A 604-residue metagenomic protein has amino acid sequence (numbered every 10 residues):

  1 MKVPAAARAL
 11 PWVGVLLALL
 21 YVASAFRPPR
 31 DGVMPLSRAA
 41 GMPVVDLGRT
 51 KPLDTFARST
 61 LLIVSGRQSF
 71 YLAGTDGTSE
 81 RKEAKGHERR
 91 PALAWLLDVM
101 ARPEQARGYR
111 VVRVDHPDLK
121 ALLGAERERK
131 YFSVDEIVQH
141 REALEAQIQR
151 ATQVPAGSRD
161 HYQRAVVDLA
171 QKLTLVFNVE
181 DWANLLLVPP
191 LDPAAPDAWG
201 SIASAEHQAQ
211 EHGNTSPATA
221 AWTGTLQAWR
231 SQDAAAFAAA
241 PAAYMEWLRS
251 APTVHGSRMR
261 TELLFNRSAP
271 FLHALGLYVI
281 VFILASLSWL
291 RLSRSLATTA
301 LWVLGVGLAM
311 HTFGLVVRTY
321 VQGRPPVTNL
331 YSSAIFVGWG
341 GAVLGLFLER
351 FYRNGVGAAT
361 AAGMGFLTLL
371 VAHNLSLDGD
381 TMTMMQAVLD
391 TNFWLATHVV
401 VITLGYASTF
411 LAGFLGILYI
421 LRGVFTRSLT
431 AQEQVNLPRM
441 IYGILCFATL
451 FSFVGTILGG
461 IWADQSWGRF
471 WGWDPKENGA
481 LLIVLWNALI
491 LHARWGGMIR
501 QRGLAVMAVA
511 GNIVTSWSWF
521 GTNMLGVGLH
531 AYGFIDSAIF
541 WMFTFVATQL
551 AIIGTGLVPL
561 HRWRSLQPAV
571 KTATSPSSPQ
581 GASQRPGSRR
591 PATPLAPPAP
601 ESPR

Functional and structural regions predicted by a protein language model:
M1-V3, G423-M440, L566-R604: Membrane-interfacial, low-structure loops and terminal tails that flank and connect transmembrane helices in multi-pass
K2-P4, P193-A194: Eukaryotic non-globular interaction segments with acidic/serine-rich, low-complexity composition and alpha-helical
V3, D160, A209-H212, Q227-A235 (+5 more regions): Generic amphipathic alpha-helical segments used as scaffolds and interaction surfaces in large, multi-domain proteins
P4-R30, R38-P52, F56-R58, L62 (+11 more regions): Hydrophobic cores of alpha-helical transmembrane segments in multi-pass integral membrane proteins
L19, A25-L264: Soluble extramembrane regions of membrane proteins in the secretory/endomembrane system
L72-G74, G256-R260, G423-F425, I499-G503 (+1 more regions): Juxtamembrane/interface motifs at transmembrane-helix termini
A235-L277, E433-G443, R469, A531-Y532 (+1 more regions): Aromatic-capped, Gly/Pro-kinked transmembrane alpha-helices
